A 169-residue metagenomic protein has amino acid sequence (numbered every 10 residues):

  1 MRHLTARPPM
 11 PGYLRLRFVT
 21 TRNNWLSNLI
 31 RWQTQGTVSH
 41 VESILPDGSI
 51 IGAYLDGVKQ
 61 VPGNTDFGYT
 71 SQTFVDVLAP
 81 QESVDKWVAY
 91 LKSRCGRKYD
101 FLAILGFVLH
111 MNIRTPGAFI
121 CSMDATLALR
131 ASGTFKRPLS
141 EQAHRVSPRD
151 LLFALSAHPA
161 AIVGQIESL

Functional and structural regions predicted by a protein language model:
M1-L14, T21-W25, L169: Protein maturation boundaries and topogenic segments
P11, F18-A79, L105-R114: Glycine-rich catalytic cores of cysteine/serine-nucleophile enzymes that process amide/ester linkages in cell-envelope
W25-N28, S83-Y90, D150: Exposed alpha-helical structural elements
L26-S27, Q35, G96-L102, G117 (+2 more regions): Generic secondary-structure boundary/loop-capping signal
T37, K86, D124: Short Gly/charged-rich anion-binding patches and loops
Q81-I104: A structural motif
G106-L169: Activation targets extended, charge/polar-rich intrinsically disordered C-terminal tails
